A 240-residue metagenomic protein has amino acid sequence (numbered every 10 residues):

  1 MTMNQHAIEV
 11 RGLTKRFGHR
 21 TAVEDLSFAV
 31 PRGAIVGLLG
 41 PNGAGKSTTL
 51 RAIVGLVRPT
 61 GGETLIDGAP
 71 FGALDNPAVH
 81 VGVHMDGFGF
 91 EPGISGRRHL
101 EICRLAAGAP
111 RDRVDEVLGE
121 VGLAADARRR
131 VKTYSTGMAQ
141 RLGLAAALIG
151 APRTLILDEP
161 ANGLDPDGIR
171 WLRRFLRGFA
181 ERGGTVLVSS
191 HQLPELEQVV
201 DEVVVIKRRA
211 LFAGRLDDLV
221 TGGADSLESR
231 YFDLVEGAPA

Functional and structural regions predicted by a protein language model:
M1, E91, I102, D218-G223: A general boundary/transition motif marking the beginning of the first structured unit of a protein
M1-T14, P239-A240: ABC-family P-loop ATPase nucleotide-binding domain
R16-V188, L193-K207, L211-F212: ABC transporter nucleotide-binding domains
A107, V203, G223, A238-P239: Conserved NTP-handling cores and scaffolds of large molecular machines
A210-R230: Conserved beta-strand-loop-alpha-helix hinge in the C-terminal portion of ABC ATPase nucleotide-binding domains
D233-L234: C-terminal alpha-helix
